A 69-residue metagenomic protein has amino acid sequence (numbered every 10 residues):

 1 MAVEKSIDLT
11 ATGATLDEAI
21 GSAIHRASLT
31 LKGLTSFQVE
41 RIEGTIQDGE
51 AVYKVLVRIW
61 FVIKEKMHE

Functional and structural regions predicted by a protein language model:
M1-V3, H68-E69: Contiguous hydrophobic segments
A2-F37: Short, well-ordered alpha-helical segments
Q38-E69: A cross-kingdom feature marking charged/low-complexity
